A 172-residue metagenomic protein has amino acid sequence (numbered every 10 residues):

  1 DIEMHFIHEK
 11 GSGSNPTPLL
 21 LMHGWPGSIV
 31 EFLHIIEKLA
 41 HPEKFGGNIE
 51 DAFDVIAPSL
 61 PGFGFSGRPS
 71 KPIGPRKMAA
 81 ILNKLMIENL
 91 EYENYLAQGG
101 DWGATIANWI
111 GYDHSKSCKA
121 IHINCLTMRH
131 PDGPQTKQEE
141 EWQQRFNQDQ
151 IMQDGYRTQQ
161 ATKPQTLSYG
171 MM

Functional and structural regions predicted by a protein language model:
D1-M172: Catalytic cores of eukaryotic secretory-pathway lumenal/extracellular enzymes that build and remodel glycoconjugates
